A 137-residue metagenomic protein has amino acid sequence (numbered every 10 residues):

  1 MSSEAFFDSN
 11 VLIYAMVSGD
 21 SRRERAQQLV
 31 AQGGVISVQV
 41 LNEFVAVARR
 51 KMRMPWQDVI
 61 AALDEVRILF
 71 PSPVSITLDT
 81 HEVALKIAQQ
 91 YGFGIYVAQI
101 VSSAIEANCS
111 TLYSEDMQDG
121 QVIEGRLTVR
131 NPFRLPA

Functional and structural regions predicted by a protein language model:
M1-S37, K51-A61: Short, well-structured N-terminal submotif of metal-dependent ribonuclease cores
N10, V38, N42, A98-V101: Non-catalytic, well-ordered alpha-helical scaffold segments
S37-V38, W56, T77, V97: Alpha-helix N-cap/helix-initiation sites
E43-P71: Active-site-proximal, substrate-binding regions of enzyme catalytic domains and RNA-binding/basic surfaces
S72-E115: Active-site neighborhoods of divalent-metal-dependent phosphate/nucleic-acid chemistry enzymes
V101-S102, E106-A137: Acidic, PIN/NYN-like endoribonuclease modules and their adjacent C-terminal/linker elements
